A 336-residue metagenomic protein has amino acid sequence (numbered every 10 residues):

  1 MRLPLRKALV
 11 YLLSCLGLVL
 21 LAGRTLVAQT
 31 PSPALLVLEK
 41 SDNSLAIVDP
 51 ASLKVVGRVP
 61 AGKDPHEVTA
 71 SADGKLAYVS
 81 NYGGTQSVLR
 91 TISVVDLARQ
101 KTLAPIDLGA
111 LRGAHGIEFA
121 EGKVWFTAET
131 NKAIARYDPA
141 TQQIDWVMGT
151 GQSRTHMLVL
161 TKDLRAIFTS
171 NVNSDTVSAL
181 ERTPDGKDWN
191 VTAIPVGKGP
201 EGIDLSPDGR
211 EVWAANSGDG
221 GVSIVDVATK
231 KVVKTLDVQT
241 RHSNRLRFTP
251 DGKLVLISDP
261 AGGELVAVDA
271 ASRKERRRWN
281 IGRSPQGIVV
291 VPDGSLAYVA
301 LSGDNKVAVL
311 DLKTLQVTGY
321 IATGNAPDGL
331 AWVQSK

Functional and structural regions predicted by a protein language model:
M1-L16: Bacterial N-terminal signal peptides that target proteins for export
C15-K336: Predominantly soluble domains enriched in secretory-pathway, periplasmic, or organellar proteins
